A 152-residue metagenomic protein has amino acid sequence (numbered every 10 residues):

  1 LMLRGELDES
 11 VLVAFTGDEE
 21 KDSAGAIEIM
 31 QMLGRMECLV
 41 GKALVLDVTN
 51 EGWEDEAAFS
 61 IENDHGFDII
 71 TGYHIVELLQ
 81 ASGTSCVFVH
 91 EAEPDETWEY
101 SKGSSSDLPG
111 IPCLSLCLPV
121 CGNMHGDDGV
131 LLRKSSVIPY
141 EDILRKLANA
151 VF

Functional and structural regions predicted by a protein language model:
L1-H65, P94-K102: Acidic/histidine-rich catalytic neighborhood of metal-dependent amide-processing enzymes
A57-F152: Active-site-adjacent substrate-binding region of metalloamidase/peptidase-like peptide-processing proteins
